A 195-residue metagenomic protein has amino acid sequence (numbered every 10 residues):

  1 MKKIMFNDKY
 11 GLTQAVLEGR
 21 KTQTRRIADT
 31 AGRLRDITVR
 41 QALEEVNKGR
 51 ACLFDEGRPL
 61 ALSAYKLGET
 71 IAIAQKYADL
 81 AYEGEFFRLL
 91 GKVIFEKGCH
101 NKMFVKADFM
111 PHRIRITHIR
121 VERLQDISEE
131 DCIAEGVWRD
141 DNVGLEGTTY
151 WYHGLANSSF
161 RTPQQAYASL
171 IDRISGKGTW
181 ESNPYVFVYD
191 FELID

Functional and structural regions predicted by a protein language model:
M1-D195: Secondary-structure transition motif
